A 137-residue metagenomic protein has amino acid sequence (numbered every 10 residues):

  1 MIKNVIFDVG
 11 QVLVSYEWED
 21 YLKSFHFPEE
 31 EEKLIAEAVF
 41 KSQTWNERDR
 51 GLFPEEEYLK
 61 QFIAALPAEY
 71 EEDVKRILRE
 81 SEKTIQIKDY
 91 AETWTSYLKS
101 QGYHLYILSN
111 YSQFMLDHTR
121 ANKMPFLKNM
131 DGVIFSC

Functional and structural regions predicted by a protein language model:
I2-T93, S100-Q101, S112-L116: N-terminal helical cap/lid subdomain that shapes the substrate entry/recognition surface in HAD-like hydrolases
E29, A91-C137: Substrate-recognition/cap helix-loop segment adjacent to the acidic, metal-dependent catalytic center of Asp-based
